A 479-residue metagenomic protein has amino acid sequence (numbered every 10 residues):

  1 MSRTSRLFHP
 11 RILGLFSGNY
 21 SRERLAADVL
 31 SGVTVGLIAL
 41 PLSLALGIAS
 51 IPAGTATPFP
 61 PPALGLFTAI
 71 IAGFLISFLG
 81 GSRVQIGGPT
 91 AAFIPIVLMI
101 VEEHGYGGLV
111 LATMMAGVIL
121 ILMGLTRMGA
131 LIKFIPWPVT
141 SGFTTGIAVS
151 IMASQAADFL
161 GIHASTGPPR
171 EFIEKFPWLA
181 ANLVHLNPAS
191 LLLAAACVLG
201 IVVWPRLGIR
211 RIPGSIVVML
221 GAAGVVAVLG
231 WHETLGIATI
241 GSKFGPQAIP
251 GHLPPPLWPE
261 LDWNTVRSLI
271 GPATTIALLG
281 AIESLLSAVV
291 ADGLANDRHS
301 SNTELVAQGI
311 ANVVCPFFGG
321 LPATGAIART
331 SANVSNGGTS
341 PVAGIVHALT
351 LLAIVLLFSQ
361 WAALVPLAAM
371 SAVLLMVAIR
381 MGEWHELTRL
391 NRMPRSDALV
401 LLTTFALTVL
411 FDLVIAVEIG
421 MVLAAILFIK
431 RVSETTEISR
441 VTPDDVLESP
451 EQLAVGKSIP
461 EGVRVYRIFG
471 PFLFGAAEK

Functional and structural regions predicted by a protein language model:
M1-T442: Transmembrane helical cores of multi-pass ion-transport proteins
L261-D262, A406, K430-K479: Non-transmembrane accessory domains of multi-pass membrane transporters/channels
